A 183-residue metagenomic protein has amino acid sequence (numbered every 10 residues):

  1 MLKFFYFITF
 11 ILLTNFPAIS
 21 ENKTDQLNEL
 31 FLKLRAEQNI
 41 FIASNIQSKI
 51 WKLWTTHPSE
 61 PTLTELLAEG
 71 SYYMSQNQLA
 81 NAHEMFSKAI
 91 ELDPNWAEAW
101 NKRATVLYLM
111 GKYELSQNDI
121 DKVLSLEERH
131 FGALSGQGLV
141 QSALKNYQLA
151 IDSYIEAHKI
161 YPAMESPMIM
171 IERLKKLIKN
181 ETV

Functional and structural regions predicted by a protein language model:
F5-L13: Sec-dependent N-terminal signal peptides
A18-T64: N-terminal leader/linker segments that initiate helical-solenoid repeat arrays
E29, A36, N45, K52-T56 (+2 more regions): Terminal, low-structured helical/coil segments at or just beyond the last alpha-helical repeat
T56, S75, L109-M110, A143-L144 (+1 more regions): Register position in tetratricopeptide repeats
E60-E127, G132: Alpha-helical adaptor scaffolds
R103-A104, M110, Q137, L144 (+1 more regions): Residue-level signature of tetratricopeptide-repeat
